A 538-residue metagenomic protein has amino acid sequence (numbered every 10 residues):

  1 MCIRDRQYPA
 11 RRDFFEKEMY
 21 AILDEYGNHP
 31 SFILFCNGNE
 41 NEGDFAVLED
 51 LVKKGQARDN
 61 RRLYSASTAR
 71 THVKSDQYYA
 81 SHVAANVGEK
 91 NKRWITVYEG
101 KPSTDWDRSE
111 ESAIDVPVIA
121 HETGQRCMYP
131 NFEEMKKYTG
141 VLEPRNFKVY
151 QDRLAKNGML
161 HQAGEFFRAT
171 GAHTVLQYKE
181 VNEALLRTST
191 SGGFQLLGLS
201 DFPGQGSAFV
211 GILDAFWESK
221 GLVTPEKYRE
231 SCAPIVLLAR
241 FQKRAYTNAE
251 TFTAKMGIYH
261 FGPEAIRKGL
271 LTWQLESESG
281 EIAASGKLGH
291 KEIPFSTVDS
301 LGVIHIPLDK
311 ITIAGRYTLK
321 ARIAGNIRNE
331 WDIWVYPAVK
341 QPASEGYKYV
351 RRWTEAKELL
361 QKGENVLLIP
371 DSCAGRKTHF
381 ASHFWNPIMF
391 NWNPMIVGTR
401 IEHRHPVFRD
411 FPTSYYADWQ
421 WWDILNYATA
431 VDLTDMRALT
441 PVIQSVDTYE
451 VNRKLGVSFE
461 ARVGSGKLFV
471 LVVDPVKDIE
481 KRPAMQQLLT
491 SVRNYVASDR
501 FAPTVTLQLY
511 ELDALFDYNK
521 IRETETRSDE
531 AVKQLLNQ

Functional and structural regions predicted by a protein language model:
R4-L213: Substrate-binding/catalytic cleft of secreted carbohydrate-active enzymes, primarily glycoside hydrolases
D44-V47, S75, I369, G375-F380 (+1 more regions): Extracytoplasmic/secreted cell-surface and envelope-processing proteins
R58, E99-K101, S372-T378, W385-P483 (+1 more regions): Catalytic beta-strand/loop cores that center a nucleophilic Ser/Cys/Thr and support acyl-enzyme chemistry
R58, L197-G262, L271: Aromatic-rich peripheral "rim/lid" segments of glycoside hydrolase catalytic domains that contact and position glycan
A249-K291, L301-P307, A314-A324: Beta-strand-rich binding/interaction modules
A324-E330: Short, exposed coil/turn segments at beta-strand boundaries within extracellular/luminal domains
W331-R352, P503-T504: Low-complexity, Pro/Ser/Thr- and charge-rich linker/hinge segments at domain boundaries
E345-N391, S465-K467, V492-Y495, Q538: Short alpha-beta junction capping motif
